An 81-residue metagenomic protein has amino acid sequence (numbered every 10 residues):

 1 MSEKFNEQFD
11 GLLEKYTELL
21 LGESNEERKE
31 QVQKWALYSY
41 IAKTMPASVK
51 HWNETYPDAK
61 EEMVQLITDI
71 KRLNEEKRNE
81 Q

Functional and structural regions predicted by a protein language model:
S2-V32: N-terminal acidic leader/helix
Q8-G11, K15, Y40, Q65 (+1 more regions): Charged, amphipathic alpha-helical oligomerization/scaffolding segments
E18-L21, P46-E54, E75, N79: Charged/polar positions within long, soluble alpha-helices
E27-W35, S39, M45-K60, V64: Amphipathic, hydrophobic secondary-structure cores in small proteins
Y56-Q81: Charged low-complexity stretches with an acidic bias
